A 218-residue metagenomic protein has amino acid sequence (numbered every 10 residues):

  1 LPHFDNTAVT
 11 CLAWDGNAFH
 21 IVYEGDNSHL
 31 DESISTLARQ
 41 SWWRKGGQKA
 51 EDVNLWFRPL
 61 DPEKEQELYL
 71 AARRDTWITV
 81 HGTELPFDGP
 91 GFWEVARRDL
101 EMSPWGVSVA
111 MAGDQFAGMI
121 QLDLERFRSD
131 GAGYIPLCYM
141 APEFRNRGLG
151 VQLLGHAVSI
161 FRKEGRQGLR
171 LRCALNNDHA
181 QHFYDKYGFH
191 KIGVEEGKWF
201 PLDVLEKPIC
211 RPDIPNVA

Functional and structural regions predicted by a protein language model:
L1-N17: Domain-level recognition of soluble alpha/beta enzyme cores, biased toward histidine phosphatases/phosphomutases
A18-I21, S41-K64, I209-A218: Conserved N-terminal entry element of GNAT/NAT acetyltransferase domains
E63-E65, L70-E143, L154-H156, I160 (+3 more regions): Acetyl-CoA-dependent GNAT
R145, L171-Q181, G197-L202: Conserved beta-strand-loop-alpha-helix junction that forms the acyl-donor binding cleft
G148: Conserved G/P- and acidic residue-centered "switch" motifs that form tight phosphate/ATP-binding loops in soluble
F161-R172: Conserved GNAT acetyl-CoA-binding A-motif
D185-V194: Conserved acetyl-CoA-binding loop of GNAT-fold acetyltransferases
